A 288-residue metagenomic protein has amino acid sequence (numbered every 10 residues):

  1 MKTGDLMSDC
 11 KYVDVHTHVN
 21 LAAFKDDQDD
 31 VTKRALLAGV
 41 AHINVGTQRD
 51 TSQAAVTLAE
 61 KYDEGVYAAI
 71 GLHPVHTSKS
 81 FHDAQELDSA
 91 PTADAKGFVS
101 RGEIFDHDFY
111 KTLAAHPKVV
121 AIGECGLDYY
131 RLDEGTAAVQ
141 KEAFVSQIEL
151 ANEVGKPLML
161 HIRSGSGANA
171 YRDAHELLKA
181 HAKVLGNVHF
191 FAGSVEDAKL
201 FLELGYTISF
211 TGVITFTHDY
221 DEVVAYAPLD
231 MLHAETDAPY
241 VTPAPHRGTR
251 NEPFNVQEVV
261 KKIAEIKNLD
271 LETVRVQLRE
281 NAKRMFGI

Functional and structural regions predicted by a protein language model:
M1-I288: Mid-domain alpha/beta scaffold segments of enzyme catalytic cores
